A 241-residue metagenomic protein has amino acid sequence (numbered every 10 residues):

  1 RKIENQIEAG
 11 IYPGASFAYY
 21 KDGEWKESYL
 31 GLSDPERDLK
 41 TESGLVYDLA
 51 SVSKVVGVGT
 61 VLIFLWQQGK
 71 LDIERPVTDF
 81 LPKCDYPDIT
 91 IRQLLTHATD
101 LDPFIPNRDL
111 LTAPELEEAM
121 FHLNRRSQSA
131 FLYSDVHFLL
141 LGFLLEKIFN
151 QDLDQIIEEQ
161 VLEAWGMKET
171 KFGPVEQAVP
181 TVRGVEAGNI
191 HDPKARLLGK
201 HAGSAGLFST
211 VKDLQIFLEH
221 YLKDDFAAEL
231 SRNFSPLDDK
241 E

Functional and structural regions predicted by a protein language model:
K2-L49, K70-D72, D192: Short, conserved catalytic-motif segment at the N-terminal edge
E27, D34, P87-E241: Short, surface-exposed loop or secondary-structure junction motifs that flank catalytic or metal-binding residues
Y47-S51, F131-Y133: Catalytic tyrosine of NAD(P)H-dependent dehydrogenase/reductases that use a Tyr as the general acid/base
G57-V58: Active/ligand-binding-proximal structured segments within catalytic/core domains that scaffold catalytic residues
V61-Q68: Juxtamembrane transmembrane-helix termini
D72-P87, A164: Short, glycine/proline-biased beta-turn/loop segments that scaffold the active-site neighborhood
